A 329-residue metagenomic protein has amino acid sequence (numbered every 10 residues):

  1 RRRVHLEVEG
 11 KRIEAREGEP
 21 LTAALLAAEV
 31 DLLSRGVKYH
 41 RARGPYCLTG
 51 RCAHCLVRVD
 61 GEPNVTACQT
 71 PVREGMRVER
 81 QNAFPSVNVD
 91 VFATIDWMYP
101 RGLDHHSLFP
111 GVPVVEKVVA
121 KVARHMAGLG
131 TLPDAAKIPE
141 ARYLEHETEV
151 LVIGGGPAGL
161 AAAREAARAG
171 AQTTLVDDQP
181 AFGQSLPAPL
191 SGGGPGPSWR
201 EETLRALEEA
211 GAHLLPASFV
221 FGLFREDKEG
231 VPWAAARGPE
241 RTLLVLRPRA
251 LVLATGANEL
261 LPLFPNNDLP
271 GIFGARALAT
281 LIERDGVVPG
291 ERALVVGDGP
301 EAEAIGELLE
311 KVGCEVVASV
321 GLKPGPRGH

Functional and structural regions predicted by a protein language model:
R1-E9, R16-H329: Residues forming the flavin
